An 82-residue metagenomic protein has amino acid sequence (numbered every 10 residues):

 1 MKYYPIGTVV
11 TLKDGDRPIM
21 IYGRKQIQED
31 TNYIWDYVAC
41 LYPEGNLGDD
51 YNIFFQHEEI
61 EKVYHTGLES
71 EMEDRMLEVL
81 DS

Functional and structural regions predicted by a protein language model:
Y3-Y4: Short, well-ordered loop/turn sites that connect or cap secondary structure elements
R17-I27: Short beta-strand-centered aromatic/proline hotspots
T31: Active-site-facing substrate-recognition patch
I34-D36, C40-S82: Intrinsically disordered, low-complexity, charged/polar segments
